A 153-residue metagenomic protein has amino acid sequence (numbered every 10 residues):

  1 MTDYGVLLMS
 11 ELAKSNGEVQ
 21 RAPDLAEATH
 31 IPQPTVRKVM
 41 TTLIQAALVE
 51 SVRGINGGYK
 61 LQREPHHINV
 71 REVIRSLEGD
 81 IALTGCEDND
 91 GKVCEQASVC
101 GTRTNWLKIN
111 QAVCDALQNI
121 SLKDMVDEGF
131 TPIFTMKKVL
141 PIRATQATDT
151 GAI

Functional and structural regions predicted by a protein language model:
L8-S15, S76: Short amphipathic alpha-helical elements of helix-turn-helix/winged-helix folds
A13-G17, R63-E64: Short helix-capping/hinge SLiMs at alpha-helix to coil transitions
P23-H30: A short alpha-helical element within helix-turn-helix/winged-helix DNA-binding domains across DNA-binding proteins
E27, I44-Q45: Alpha-helical residues within the helix-turn-helix
P34: Key DNA-contact positions within bacterial/archaeal DNA-binding proteins
A47-Q62: Beta-hairpin "wing" of winged helix-turn-helix
P65-D90, T102-R103, L107-N110: Conserved segment of winged-helix/HTH DNA-binding domains
D88-I153: C-terminal regulatory/oligomerization modules of transcriptional regulators
